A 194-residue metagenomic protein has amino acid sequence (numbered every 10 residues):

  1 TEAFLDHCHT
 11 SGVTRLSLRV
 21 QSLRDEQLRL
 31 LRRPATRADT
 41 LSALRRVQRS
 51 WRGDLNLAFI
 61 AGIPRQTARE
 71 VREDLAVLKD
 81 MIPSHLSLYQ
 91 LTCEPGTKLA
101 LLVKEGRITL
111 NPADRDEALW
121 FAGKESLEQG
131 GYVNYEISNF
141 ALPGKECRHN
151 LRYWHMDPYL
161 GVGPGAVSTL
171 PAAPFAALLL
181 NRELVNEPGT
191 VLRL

Functional and structural regions predicted by a protein language model:
T1-L194: C-terminal scaffold of the Radical SAM
